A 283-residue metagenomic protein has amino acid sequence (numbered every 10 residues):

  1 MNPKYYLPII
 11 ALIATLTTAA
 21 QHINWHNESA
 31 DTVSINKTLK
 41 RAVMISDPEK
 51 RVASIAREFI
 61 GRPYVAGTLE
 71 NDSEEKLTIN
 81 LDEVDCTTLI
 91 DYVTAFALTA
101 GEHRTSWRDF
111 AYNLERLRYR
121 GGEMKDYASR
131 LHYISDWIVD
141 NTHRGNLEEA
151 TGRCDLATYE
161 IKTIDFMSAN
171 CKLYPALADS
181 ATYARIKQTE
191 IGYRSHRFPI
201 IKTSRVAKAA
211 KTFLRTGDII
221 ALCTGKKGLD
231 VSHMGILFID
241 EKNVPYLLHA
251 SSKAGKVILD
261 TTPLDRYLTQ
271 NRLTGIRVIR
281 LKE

Functional and structural regions predicted by a protein language model:
M1-H26: Bacterial Sec-dependent N-terminal signal peptides
A20-E283: Cysteine-nucleophile amide-bond enzymes
